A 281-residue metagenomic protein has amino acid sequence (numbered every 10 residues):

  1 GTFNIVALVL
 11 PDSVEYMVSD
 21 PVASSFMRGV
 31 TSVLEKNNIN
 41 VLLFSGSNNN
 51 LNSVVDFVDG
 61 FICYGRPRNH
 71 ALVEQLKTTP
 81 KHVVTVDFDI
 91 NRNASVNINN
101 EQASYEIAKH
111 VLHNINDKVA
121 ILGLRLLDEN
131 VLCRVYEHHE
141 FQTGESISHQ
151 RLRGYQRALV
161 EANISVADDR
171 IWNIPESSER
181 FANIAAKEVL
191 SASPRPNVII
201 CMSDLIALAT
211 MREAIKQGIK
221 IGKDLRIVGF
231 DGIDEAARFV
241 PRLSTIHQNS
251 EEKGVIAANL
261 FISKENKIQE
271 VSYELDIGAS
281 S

Functional and structural regions predicted by a protein language model:
G1-N4, L159: N-terminal helix-turn-helix DNA-binding module of bacterial transcription factors
I5-K109, H113, S191: Alpha-helical recognition/docking segments in bacterial nutrient-uptake and carbohydrate-utilization systems
A7-L8, F57-G65, A120-L122, S193-S203 (+1 more regions): Periplasmic-binding protein-like
L10, S45, G65, D87 (+4 more regions): Short beta-strand/turn micro-motifs composed of small residues that flank or help shape donor/cofactor-binding pockets
S13-A23, G46-N49, N97-A103, L122-A185 (+3 more regions): Hinge/beta->alpha junction and helix N-cap segments in small-molecule ligand-binding domains
G29-V33, Q75, Q150-A162, A209-Q217: Alpha-helical structural signal in soluble globular domains
K118, V166-R170, I221-R226: Short acidic capping loops at alpha-helix termini that bridge into adjacent secondary structure
N183-S281: Flexible loop/turn connectors
